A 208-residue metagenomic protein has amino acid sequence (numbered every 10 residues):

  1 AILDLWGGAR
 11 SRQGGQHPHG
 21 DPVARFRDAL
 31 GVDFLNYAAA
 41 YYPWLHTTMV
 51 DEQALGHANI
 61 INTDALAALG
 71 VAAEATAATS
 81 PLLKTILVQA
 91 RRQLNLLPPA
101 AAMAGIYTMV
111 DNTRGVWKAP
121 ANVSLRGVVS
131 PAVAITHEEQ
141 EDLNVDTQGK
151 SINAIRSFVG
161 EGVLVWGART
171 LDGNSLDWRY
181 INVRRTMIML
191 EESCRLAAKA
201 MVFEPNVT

Functional and structural regions predicted by a protein language model:
A1-T208: Structured, hydrophobic secondary-structure cores that serve as assembly/anchoring elements
